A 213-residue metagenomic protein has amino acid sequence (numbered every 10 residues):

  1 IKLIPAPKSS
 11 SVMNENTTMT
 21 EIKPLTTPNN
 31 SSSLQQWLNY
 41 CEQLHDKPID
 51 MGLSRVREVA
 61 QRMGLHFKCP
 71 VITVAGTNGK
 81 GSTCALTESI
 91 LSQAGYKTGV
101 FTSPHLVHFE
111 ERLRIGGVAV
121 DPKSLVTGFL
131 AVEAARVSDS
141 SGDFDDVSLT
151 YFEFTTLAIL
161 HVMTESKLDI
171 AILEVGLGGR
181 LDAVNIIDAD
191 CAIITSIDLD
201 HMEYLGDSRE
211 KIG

Functional and structural regions predicted by a protein language model:
K2-P5, K23: Residues marking helix boundaries in flexible regions
A6, V12-E15: Acidic, Ala/Val/Gly-enriched low-complexity intrinsically disordered segments
T20-D46: Charged, amphipathic alpha-helical linker segments immediately N-terminal to NTP-binding catalytic cores
S33-Q36, P48-I49, L53, R57-F67 (+2 more regions): ATP-dependent carboxylate-amine ligase catalytic core
I72-V74: Hydrophobic anchor at the beta1->P-loop junction of P-loop NTPases
S82-K97: A conserved segment at the C-terminal end of the G1
D188-S196: Inter-motif core of Ras-like GTPase G domains
